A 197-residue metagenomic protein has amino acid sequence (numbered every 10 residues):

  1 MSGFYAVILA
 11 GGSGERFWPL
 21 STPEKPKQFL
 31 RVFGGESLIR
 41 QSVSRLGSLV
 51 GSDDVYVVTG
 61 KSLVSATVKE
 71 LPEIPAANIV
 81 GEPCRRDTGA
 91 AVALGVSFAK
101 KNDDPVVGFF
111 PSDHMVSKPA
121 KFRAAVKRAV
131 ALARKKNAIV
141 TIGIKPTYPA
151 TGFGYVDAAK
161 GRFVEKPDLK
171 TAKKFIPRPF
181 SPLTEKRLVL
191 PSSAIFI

Functional and structural regions predicted by a protein language model:
M1-I8, R16-P19, P23, R31-F109 (+3 more regions): Conserved N-terminal catalytic core of the sugar/cofactor nucleotidyltransferase
P119-I197: Conserved core of the sugar-phosphate nucleotidyltransferase
